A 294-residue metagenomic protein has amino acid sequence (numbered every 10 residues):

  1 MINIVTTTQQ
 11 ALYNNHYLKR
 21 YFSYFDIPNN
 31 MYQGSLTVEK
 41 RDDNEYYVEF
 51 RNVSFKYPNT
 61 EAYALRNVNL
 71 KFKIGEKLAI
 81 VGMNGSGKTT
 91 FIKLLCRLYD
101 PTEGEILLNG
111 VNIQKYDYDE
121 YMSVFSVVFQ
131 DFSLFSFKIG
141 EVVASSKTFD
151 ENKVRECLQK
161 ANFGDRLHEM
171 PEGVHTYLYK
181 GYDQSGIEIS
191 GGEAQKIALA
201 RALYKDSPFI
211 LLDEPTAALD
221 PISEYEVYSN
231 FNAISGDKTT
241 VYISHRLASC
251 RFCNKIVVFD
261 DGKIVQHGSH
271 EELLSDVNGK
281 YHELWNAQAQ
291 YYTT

Functional and structural regions predicted by a protein language model:
M1-D26: Cytosolic ends of transmembrane helices, especially the final helix of ABC transmembrane type-1 domains
F25-E76, E156, A233-G236: Primarily ABC-family ATPase nucleotide-binding module
Y63, L107, G164-I197, D206-P208 (+1 more regions): ABC-fold ATPase nucleotide-binding domain signature/coupling loops
C96: Helix-to-loop junction immediately C-terminal to a conserved catalytic motif
E105-L107, M122, G140-Q184, Y228-S229 (+1 more regions): ABC ATPase nucleotide-binding domain helical subdomain, centered on the C-loop/LSGGQ "ABC signature"
G173, S229, G236, R246 (+1 more regions): C-terminal portion of ABC ATPase nucleotide-binding domains
I210-E214: Catalytic Walker B motif of ABC-type/P-loop ATPase nucleotide-binding domains
